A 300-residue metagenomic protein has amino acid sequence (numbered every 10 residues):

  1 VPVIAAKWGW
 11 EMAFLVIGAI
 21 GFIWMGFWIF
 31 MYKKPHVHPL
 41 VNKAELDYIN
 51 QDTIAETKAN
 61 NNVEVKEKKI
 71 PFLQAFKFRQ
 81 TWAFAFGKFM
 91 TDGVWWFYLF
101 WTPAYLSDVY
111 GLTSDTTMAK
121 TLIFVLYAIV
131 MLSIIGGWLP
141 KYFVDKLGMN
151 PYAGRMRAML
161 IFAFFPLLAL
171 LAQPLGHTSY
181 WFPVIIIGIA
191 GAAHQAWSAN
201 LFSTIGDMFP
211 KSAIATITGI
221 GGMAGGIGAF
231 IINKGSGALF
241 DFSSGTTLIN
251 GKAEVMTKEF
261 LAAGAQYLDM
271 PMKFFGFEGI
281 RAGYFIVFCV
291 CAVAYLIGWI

Functional and structural regions predicted by a protein language model:
V1-P39: Helix-loop-helix hairpin linking two adjacent transmembrane segments in secondary transporters
V1-W8, L106-S107, L139-P140, V144 (+2 more regions): Interfacial helix-cap and linker-helix signal at transmembrane-aqueous boundaries of multi-pass secondary transporters
W24-Y32, L167-L175, G276-F277, Y284-I300: Multi-pass alpha-helical transporter architecture, strongest for 12-TM Major Facilitator/SLC carriers used
P35-A85, V109-L112: Juxtamembrane intracellular "pre-TM" segments in multi-pass secondary transporters
L73-W138, A190, H194-F202, G206 (+2 more regions): Extracytoplasmic gate region of multi-pass secondary transporters
S114-T116, K211-I220: Loop-to-transmembrane helix entry/capping segments in MFS-fold secondary transporters and related SLC/MFSD carriers
V144-K146, I205-I214: Paired intracellular helix-loop junctions of major facilitator superfamily
Y152-N200: C-terminal transmembrane helical hairpin of 12-TM major facilitator-type secondary transporters
